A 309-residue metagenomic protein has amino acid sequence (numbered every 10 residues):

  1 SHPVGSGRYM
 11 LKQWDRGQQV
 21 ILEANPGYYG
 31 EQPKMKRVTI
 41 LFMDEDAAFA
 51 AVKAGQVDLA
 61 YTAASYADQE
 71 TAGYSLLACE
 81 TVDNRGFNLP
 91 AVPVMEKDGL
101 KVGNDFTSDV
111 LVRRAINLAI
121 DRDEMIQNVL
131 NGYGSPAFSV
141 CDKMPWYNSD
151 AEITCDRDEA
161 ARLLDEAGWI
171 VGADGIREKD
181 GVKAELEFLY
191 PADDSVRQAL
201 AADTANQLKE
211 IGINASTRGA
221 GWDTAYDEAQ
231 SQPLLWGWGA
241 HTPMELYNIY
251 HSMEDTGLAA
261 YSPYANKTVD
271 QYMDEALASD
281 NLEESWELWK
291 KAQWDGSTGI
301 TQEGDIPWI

Functional and structural regions predicted by a protein language model:
P3, R8-V129, P145-I176, D180-G304: Extracytoplasmic/periplasmic ligand-capture domains
L118, A137-S139: Short helix- or helix-capping micro-motifs that position conserved polar/aromatic residues at function-defining sites
